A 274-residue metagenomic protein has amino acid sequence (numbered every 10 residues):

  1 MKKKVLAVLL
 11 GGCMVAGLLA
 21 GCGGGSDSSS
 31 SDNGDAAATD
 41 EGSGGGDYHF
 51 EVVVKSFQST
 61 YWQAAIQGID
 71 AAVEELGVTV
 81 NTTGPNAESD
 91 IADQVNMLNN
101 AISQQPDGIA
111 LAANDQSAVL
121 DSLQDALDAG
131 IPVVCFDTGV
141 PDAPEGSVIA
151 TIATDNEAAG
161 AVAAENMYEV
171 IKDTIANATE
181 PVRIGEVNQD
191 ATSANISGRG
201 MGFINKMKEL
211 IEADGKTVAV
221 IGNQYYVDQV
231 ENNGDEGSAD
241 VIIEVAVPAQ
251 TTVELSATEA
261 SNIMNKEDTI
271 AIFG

Functional and structural regions predicted by a protein language model:
K2-V5, C22-G274: A residue-level marker of the well-folded mature domains of exported/periplasmic proteins
K3-C13: Sec-dependent N-terminal signal peptides
M14-A16, Q67: Hydrophobic alpha-helical membrane context
G17-G21: C-terminal motif of bacterial Sec signal peptides marking the signal peptidase cleavage site
